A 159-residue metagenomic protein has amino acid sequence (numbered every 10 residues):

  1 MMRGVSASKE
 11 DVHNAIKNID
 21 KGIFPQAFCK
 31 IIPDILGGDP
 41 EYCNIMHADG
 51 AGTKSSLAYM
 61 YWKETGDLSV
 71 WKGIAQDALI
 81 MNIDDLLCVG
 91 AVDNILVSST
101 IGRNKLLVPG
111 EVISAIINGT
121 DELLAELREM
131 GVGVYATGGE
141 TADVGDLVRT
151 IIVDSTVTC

Functional and structural regions predicted by a protein language model:
M1-N14: Intein/HINT protein-splicing elements and their conserved insertion hotspots or analogous self-processing inserts
N14-C159: Glycine-rich phosphate/pyrophosphate-binding loop regions near the starts of catalytic domains
